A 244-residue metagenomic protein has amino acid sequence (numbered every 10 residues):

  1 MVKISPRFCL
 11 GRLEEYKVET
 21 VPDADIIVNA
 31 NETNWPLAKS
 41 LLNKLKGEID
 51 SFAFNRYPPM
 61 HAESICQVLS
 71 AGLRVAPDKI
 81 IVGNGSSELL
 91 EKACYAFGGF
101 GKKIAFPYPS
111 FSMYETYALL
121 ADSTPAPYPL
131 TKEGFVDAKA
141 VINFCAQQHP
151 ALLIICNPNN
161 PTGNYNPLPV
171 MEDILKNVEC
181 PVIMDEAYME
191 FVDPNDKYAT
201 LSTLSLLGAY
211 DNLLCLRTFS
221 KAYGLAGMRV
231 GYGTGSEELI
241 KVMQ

Functional and structural regions predicted by a protein language model:
M1-R56, H149: N-terminal "arm"/small-domain region of PLP-dependent enzymes with the aminotransferase-like
I4-S5, L45, G208-Q244: Conserved core segment of the aminotransferase class I/II
E63-K103: Phosphate-binding glycine-rich loop
V68, V170-N177, S202-A209, V242: Catalytic-core regions built around general acid/base machinery
A96-I155: PLP-dependent aminotransferase-like
K132-V192: Active-site phosphate-binding strand-loop segment of PLP-dependent enzymes
